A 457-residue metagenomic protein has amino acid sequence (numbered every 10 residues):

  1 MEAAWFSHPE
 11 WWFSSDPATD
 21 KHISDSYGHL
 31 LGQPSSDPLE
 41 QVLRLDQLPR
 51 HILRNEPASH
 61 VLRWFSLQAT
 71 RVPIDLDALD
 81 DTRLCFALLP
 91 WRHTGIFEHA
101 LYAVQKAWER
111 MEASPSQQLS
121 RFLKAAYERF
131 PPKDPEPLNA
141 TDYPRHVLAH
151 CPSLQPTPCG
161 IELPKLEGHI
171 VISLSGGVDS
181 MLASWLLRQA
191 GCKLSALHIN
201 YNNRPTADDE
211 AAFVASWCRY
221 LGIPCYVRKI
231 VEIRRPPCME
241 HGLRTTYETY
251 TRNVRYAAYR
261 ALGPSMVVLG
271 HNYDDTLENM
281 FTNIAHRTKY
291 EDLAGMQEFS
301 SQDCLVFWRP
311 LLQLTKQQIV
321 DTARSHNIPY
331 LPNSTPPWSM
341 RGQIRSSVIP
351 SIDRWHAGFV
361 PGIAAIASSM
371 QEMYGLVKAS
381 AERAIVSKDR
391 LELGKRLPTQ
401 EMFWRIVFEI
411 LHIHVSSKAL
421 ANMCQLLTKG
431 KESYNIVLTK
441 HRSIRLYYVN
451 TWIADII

Functional and structural regions predicted by a protein language model:
M1-P135: Intrinsically disordered, low-complexity activation-like regions
D37-R44, T276, I344, G362 (+2 more regions): Residue-level detector of well-ordered alpha-helical segments, enriched for hydrophobic/aromatic packing positions
D46-E56, L88-G95, I284-A285, L311-L314 (+3 more regions): Generic structural signal for hydrophobic core residues of well-folded globular domains
Q47, A103, Q343-S351, F403-V407: A general alpha-helix detector
R71, L182, Y434-V437: RNase III-family endoribonuclease catalytic core
P137-R287, Q317: ATP-dependent adenylation/nucleotidyltransferase module used to activate substrates
Y143-R145, H150-S175, V254, S300-Q302 (+1 more regions): AMP-forming adenylation/ATP pyrophosphatase catalytic core
L262, M266-G270, D275-I366: Catalytic subdomain that performs nucleotidyl-dependent activation
